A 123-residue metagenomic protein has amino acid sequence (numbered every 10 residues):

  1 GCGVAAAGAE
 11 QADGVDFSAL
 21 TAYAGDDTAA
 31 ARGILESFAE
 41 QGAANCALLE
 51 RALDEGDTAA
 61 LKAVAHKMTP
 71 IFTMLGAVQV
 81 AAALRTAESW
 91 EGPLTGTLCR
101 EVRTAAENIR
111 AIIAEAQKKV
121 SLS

Functional and structural regions predicted by a protein language model:
G1-S123: Two-component system phosphorelay core
